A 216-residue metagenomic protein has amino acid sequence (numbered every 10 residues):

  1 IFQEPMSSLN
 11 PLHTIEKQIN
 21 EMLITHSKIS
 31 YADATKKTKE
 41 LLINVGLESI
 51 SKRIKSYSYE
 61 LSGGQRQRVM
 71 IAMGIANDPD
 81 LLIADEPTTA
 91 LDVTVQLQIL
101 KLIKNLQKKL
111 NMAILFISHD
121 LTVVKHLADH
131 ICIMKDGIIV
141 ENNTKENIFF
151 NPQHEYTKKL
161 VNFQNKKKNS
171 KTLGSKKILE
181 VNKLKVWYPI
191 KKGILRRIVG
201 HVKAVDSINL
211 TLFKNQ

Functional and structural regions predicted by a protein language model:
D33-K52: Conserved ABC ATPase "signature" region
S56-L61, Q65: Conserved ABC ATPase signature
A76-D80: A short, proline-enriched helix->beta-strand linker immediately N-terminal to the Walker B motif in ABC-type P-loop
L97-L110, T122: Helical segment within the ABC ATPase nucleotide-binding domain
V124-H126: A short, surface-exposed alpha-helical micro-motif characterized by mixed small hydrophobic and charged/polar residues
H130, N142: Short, glycine/charged-rich "phosphate-handling" switch motifs in NTP-dependent and phosphotransfer domains
